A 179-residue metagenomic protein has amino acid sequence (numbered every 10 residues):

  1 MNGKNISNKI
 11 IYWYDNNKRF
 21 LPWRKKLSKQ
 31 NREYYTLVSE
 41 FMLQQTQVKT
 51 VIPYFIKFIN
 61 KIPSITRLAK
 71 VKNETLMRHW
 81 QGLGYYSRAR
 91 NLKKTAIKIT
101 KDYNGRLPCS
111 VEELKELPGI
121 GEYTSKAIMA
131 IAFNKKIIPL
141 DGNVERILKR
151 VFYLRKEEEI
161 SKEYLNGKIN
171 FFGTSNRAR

Functional and structural regions predicted by a protein language model:
K4, W13-R179: Catalytic cores of DNA base-excision repair glycosylases
I10: Non-catalytic nucleic-acid substrate-recognition regions in nucleic-acid-modifying enzymes
